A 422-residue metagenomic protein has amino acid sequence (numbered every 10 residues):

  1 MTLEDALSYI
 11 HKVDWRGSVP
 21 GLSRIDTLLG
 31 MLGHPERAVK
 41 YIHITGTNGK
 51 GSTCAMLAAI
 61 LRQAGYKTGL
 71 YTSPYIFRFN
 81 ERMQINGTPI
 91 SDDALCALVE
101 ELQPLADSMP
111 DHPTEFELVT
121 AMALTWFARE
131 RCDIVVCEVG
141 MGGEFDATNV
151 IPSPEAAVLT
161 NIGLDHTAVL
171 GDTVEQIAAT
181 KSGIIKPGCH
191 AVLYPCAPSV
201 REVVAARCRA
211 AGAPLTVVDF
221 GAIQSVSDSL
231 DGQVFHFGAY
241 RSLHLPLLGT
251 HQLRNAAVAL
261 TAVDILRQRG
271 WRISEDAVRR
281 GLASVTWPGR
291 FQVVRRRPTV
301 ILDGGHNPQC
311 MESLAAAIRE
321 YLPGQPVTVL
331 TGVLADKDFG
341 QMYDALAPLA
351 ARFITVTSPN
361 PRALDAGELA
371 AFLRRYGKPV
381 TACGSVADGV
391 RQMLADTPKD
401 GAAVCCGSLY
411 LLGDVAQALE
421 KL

Functional and structural regions predicted by a protein language model:
M1-N48, S52-K67, I76-F77, H190-S199 (+1 more regions): N-terminal leader/targeting and accessory segments in enzymes
L22, D26-R37, Q63-P152, A168-L170 (+1 more regions): ATP-dependent carboxylate-amine ligase catalytic core
A38, I134-C137, F145-V158, I162-H166 (+2 more regions): Nucleotide phosphate-binding/pyrophosphate-handling subdomain across enzymes that bind or process nucleotide phosphates
L57-R62, F127, L266, L346 (+2 more regions): Hydrophobic alpha-helical packing residues
Y71, Y194-P195, R207-S229, P246-T250 (+6 more regions): Beta-strand->loop->alpha-helix junctions that form or flank phosphate-binding loops in nucleotide-handling enzymes
P110-D111, L118, R131-E138, P154-A239 (+2 more regions): Acidic, Mg2+-coordinating active-site environments of NTP-dependent enzymes
R131-D133, G324, P398-D400: Short, high-confidence coil segments that cap the C-terminus of an alpha-helix and link into the following beta-strand
Y194-T216, L230-V234, T299-V300, P308 (+1 more regions): C-terminal helical cap/extension that packs against the catalytic core of soluble nucleotide-cofactor enzymes
